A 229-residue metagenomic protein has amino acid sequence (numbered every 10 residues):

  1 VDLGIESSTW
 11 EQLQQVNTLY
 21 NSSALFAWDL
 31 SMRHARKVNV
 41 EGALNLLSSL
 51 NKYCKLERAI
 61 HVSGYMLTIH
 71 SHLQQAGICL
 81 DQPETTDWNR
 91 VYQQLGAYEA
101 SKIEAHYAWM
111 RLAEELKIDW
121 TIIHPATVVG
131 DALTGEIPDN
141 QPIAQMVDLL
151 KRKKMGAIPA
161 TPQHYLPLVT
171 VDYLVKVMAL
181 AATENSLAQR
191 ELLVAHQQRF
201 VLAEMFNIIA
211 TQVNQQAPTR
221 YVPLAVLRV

Functional and structural regions predicted by a protein language model:
V1-T18: Conserved Rossmann-fold cofactor-binding substructure of NAD(P)-dependent oxidoreductases
Y20-S22, D29-K37, E41-A97, E114-E115 (+1 more regions): Conserved Rossmann-fold NAD(P)-dependent oxidoreductase catalytic core, especially the SDR/UDP-sugar
S31, N89-Q93, Q145-Y173, V177-A181: A conserved pocket-lining segment of Rossmann-fold NAD(P)-dependent short-chain dehydrogenase/reductase
V38, A100, Q141, V169-D172 (+1 more regions): Residue-level signal for the nucleotide or nucleotide-sugar donor/cofactor binding architecture
V40-L46, S101-W109, L174: Conserved catalytic Lys-bearing alpha helix of Rossmann-like short-chain dehydrogenase/reductases
Y107-G135: Conserved beta-loop-beta element that borders a ligand/cofactor-binding pocket
G130-I143, A181-L192: Glycine/proline-rich active-site loop of Rossmann-fold NAD(P)-dependent oxidoreductases
V177-V229: Mid/C-terminal beta-alpha module of Rossmann-like enzyme folds, strongest in SDR-family dehydrogenases/epimerases
